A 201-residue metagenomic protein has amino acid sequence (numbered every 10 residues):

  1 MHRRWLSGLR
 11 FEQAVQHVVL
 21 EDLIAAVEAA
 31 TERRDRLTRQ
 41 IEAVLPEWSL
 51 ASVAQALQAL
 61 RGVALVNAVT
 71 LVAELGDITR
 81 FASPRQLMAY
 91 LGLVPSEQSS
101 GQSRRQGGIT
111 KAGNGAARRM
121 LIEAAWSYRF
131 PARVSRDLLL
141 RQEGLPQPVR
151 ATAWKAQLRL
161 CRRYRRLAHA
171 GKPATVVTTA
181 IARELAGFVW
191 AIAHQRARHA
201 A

Functional and structural regions predicted by a protein language model:
M1-A201: A detector of single, family-specific signature residues that are central to catalytic or substrate-handling motifs
